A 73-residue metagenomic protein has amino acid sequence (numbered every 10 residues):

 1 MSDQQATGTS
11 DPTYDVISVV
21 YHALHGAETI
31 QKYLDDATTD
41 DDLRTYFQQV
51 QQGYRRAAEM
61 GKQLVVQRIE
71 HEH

Functional and structural regions predicted by a protein language model:
S2-H73: Amphipathic alpha-helical hairpins
